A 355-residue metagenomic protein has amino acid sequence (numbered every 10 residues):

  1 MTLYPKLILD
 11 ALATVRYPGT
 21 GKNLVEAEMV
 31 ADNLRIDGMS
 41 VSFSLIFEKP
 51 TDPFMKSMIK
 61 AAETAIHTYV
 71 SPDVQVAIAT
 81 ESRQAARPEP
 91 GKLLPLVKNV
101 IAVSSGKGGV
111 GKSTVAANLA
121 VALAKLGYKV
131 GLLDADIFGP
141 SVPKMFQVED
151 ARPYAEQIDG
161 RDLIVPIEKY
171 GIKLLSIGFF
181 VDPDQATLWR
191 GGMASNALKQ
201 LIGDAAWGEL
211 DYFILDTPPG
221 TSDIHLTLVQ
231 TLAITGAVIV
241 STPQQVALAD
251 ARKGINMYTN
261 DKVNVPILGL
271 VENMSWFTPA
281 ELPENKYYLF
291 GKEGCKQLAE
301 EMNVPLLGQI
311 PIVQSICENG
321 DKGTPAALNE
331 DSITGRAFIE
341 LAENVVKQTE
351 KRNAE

Functional and structural regions predicted by a protein language model:
M1-L34: N-proximal, solvent-exposed amphipathic alpha-helical segments enriched in charged/polar residues
L12, V30, V97, G108 (+10 more regions): Residue-level signature of catalytic and energy-coupling elements of molecular machines, predominantly ATP/GTP-dependent
E26-M29, I36-D37, V41-S104, N353: Extreme N-terminal, non-catalytic leader segments that precede Walker-type/kinase nucleotide-binding cores
I59-K60, D211-Y212, P218-Q309, Q314-E318: Conserved catalytic-core segment of NTP-binding enzymes
V100-D136, L270: Walker A/P-loop phosphate-binding motif and the immediately C-terminal alpha-helix
L123, Y128-D184: Phosphate-binding loop that captures ATP/GTP phosphates
P153-E156, I177-G192, K199-T227: Switch II (G3) loop of P-loop NTPases
K322-S332: C-terminal boundary of histidine-terminating zinc-finger modules
